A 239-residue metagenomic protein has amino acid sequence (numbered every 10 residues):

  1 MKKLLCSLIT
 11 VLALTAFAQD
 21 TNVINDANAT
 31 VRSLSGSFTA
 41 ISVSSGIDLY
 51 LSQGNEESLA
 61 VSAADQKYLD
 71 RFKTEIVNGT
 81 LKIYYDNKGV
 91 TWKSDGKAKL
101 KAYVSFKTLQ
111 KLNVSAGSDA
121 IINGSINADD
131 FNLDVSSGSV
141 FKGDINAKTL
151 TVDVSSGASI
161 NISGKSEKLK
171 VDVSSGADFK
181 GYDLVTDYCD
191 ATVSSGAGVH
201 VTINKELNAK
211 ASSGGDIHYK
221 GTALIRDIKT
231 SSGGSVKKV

Functional and structural regions predicted by a protein language model:
M1-V239: Intrinsically disordered, low-complexity terminal regions
